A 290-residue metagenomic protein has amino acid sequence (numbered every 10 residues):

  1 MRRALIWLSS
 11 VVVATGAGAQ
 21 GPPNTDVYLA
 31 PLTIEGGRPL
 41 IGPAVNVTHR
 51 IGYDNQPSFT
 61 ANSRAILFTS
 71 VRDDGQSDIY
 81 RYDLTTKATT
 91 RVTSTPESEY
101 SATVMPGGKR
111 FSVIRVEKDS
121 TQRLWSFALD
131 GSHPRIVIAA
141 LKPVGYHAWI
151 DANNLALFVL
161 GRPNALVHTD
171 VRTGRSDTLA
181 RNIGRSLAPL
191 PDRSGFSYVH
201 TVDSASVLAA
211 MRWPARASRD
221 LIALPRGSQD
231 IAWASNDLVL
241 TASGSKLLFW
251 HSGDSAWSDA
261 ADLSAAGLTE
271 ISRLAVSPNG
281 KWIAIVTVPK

Functional and structural regions predicted by a protein language model:
M1-A4: Positively charged n-region of N-terminal signal peptides that target proteins for export
I6-T15: Bacterial N-terminal signal peptides
A19-K290: Sequence signature of WD/YWTD-type beta-propeller architectures
